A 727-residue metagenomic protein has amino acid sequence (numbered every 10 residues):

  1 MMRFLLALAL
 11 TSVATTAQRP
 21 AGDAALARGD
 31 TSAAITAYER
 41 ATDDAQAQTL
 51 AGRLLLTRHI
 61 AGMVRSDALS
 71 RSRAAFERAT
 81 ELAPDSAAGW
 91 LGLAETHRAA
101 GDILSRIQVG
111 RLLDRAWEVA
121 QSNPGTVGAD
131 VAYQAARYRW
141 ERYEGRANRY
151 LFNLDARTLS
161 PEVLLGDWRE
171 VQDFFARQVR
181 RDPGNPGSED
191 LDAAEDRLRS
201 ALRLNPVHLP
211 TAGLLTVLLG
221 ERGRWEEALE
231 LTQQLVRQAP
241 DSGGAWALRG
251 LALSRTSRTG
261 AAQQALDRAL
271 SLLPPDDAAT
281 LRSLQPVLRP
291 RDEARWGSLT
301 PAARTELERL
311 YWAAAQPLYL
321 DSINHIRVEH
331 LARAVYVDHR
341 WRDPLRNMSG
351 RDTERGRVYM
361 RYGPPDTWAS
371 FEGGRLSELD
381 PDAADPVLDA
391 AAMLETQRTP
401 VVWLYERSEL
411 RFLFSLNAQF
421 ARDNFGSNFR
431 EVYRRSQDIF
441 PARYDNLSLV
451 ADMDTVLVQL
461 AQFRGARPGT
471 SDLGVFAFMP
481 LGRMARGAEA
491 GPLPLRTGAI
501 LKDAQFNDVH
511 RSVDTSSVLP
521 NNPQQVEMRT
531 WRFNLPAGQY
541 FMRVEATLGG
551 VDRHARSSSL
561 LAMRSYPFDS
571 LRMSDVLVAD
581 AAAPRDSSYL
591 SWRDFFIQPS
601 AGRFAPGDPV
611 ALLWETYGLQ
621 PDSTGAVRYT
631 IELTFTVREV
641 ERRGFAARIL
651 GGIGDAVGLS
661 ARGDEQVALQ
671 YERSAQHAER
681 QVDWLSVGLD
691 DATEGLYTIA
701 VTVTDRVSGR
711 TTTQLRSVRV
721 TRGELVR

Functional and structural regions predicted by a protein language model:
T15-I60, S66-S70: N-terminal leader/linker segments that initiate helical-solenoid repeat arrays
R28, R58, S66, A100-I103 (+4 more regions): Structural motif corresponding to the intra-repeat A-B loop/turn of tetratricopeptide repeats
Y38, L69, F76, L113 (+5 more regions): Hydrophobic/aromatic packing residues within the alpha-helices of TPR/SEL1-like helical repeat arrays
D43-I60, D85-G101, S122-D182, N205-V217 (+2 more regions): Amphipathic alpha-helical repeat scaffolds of TPR domains
D44, L82, V119-N123, L204 (+2 more regions): Structural marker of alpha-solenoid helical repeat scaffolds
R142, A212, G220-W225, G243-A488 (+1 more regions): Residues within mature, well-folded domains
R149-N153, S160-V179, P186, F425-R727: Intrinsically disordered, low-complexity terminal regions enriched in Ser/Thr/Pro/Gly and charged residues
